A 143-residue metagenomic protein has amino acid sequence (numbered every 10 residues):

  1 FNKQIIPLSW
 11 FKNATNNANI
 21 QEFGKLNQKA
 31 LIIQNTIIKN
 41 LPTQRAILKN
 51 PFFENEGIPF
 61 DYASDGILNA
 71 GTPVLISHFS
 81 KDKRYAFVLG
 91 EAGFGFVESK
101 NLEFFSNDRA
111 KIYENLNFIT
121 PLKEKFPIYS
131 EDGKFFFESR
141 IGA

Functional and structural regions predicted by a protein language model:
F1-P59, L75, R84, L89-G133 (+1 more regions): Boundary regions of SH3-family modules and the immediately adjacent low-complexity/disordered segments in eukaryotic
